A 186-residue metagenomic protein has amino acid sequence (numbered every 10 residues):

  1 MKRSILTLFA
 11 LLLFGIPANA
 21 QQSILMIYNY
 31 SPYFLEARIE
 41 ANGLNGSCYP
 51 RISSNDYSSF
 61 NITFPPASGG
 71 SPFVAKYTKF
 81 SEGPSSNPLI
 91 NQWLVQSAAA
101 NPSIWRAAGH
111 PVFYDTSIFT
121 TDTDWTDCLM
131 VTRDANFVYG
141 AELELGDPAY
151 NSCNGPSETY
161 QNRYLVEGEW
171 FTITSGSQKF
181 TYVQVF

Functional and structural regions predicted by a protein language model:
M1-N29: Bacterial Sec-dependent N-terminal signal peptides
Q22, E36-F186: Intrinsically disordered, low-complexity segments enriched in small/polar residues
Y30-F34: Short proline/glycine-enriched turn/loop motifs at strand-loop junctions of beta-rich domains
